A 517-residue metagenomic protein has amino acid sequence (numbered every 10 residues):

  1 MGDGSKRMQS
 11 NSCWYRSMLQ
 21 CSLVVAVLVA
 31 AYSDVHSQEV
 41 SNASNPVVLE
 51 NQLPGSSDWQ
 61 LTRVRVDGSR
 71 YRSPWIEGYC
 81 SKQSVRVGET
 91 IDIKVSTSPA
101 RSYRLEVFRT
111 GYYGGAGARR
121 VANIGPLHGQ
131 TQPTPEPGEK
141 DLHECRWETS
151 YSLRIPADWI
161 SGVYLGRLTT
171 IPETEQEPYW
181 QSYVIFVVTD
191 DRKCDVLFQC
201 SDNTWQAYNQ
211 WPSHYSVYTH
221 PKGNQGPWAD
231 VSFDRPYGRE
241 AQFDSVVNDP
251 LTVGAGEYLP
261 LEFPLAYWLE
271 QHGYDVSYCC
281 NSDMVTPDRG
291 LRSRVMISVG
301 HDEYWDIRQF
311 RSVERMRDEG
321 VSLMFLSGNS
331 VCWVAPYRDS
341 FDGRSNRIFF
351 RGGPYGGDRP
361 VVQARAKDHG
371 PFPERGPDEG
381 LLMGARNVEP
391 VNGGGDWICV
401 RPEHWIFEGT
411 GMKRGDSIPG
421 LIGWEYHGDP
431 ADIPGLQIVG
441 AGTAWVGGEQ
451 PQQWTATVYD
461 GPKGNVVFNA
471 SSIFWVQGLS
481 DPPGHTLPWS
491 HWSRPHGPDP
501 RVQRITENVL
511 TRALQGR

Functional and structural regions predicted by a protein language model:
M1-Y15: N-terminal secretory signal peptides that target proteins for export/translocation
M18-A30: Bacterial N-terminal signal peptides
Q38-E77: N-terminal pre-domain segments of enzymes
E77-S102, R109-Y113, A118-A122, G129-P172: Ligand-binding face of N-terminal immunoglobulin V-set domains in extracellular IgSF glycoproteins
A100, E106-P126, E173, E177-R289: Aromatic-Pro/Gly-enriched surface loop or interdomain linker that acts as a lid/target-recognition segment
Q130-C145, S152-R154, I160, G254-D339 (+1 more regions): Helical hinge/lid and interdomain linker segments adjacent to catalytic or ligand-binding clefts that mediate domain
L269-Q271, E425-R517: Extracellular low-complexity, Gly/Ser/Thr-rich intrinsically disordered linkers and protease-sensitive activation/hinge
V331-E449: An acidic, glycine-rich "communication" segment
